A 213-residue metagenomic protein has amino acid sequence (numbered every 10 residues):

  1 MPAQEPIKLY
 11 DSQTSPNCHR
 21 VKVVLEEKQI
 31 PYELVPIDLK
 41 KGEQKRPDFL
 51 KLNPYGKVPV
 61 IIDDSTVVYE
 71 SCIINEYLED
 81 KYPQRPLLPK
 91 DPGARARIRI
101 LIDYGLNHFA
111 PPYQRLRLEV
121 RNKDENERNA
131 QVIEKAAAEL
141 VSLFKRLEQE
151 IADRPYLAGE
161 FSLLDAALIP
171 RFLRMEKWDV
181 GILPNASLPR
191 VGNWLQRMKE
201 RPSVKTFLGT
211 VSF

Functional and structural regions predicted by a protein language model:
M1-E134, V141, E148: GST-like domain detector, emphasizing the conserved glutathione-binding G-site in the N-terminal thioredoxin-like
E33, G159, T206-F207: A local structural micro-motif
L39-K40, D165, S212: Conserved beta-strand edge residues that scaffold enzyme active sites
R97-I100, N193, T206: Short, solvent-exposed alpha-helical surface patches in well-structured domains
G105-E200: GST-like fold's C-terminal all-alpha helical module
F207-F213: Terminal-tail/helix-coil boundary detector
